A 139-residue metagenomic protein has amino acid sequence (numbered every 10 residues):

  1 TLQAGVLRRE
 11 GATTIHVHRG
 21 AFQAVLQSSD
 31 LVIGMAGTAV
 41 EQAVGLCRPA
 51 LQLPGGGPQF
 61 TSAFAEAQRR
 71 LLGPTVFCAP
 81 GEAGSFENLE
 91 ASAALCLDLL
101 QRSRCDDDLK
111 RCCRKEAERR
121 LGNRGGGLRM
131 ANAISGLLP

Functional and structural regions predicted by a protein language model:
T1-P139: Nucleotide-activated sugar donor-binding and catalytic core shared by glycosyltransferases and related lipid-linked
